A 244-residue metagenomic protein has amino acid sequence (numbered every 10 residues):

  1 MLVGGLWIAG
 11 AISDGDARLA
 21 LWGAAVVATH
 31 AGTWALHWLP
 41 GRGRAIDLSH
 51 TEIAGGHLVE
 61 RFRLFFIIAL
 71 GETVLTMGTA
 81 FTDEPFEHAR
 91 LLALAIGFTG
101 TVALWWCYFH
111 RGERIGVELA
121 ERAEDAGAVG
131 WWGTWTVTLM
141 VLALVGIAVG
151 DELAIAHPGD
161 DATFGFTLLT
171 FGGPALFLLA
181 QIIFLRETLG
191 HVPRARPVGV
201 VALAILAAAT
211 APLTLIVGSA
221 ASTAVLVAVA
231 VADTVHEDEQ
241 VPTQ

Functional and structural regions predicted by a protein language model:
M1-D16, A25-G199, L203, A228-E239: Predominantly late transmembrane helices and immediately cytosolic-facing juxtamembrane segments
G15-L19, L213-T223: Loop-to-transmembrane alpha-helix initiation sites
E187-H191, A208-S219: Membrane-helix boundary connector in multi-pass membrane proteins
A207, I216, T223-D233: Short, amphipathic C-terminal "tail helix"
P242-Q244: Cytosolic/matrix-facing juxtamembrane and C-terminal tails of multi-pass cellular membrane proteins
